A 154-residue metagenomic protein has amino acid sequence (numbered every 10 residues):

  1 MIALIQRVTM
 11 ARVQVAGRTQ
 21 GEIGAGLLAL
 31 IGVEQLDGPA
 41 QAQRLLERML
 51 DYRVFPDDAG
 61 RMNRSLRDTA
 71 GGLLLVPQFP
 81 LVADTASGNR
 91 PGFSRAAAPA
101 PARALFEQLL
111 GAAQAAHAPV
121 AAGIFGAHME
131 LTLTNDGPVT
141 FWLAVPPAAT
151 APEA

Functional and structural regions predicted by a protein language model:
M1-G88, G92, A104-A154: N-terminal, polar/charged subdomain of small-to-medium soluble alpha/beta proteins
R95: An anionic oxygen-ligand recognition environment, strongly enriched in 2H phosphoesterase
A98, A102: Short, conserved glycine- and acidic-residue-centered signature motifs in active-site or ligand-binding loops
